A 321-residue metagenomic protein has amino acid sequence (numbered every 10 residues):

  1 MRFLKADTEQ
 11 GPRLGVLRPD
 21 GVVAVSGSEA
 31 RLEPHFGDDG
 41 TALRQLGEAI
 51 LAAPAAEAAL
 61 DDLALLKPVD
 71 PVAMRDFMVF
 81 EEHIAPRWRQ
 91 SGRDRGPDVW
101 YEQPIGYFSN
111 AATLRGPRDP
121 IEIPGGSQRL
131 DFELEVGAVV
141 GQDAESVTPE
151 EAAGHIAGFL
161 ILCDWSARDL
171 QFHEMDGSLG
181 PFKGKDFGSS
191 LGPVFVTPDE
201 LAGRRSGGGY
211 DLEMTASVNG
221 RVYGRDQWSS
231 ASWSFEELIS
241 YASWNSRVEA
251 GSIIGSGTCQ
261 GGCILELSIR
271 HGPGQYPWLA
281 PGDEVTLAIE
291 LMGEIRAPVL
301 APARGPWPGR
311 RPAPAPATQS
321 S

Functional and structural regions predicted by a protein language model:
M1-G11, L17-P19, G37-V222, P316-Q319: Active-site microenvironments in enzyme catalytic cores
E9-Q10, E48, E57-A58, R168-S321: Catalytic-pocket segment enriched in acidic/His residues
V16, S26-G27, D226-Q227: Short linear motifs in exposed loops
P19-H35: A short, surface-exposed interaction/processing loop segment used at functional sites
G27-S28, R89, D119, G126 (+2 more regions): Surface loops and adjacent helix of pleckstrin homology
